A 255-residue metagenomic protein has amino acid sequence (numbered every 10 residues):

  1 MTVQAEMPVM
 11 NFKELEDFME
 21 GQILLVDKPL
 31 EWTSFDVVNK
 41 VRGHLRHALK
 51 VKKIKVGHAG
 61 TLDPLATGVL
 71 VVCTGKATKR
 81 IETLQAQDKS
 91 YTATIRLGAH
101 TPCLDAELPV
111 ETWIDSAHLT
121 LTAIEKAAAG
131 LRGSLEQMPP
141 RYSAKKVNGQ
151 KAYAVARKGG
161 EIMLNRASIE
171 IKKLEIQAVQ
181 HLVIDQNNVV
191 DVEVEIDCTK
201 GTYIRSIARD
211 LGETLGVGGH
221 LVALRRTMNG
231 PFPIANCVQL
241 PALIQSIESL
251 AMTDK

Functional and structural regions predicted by a protein language model:
M1-K255: Catalytic/RNA-binding core of pseudouridine synthases
